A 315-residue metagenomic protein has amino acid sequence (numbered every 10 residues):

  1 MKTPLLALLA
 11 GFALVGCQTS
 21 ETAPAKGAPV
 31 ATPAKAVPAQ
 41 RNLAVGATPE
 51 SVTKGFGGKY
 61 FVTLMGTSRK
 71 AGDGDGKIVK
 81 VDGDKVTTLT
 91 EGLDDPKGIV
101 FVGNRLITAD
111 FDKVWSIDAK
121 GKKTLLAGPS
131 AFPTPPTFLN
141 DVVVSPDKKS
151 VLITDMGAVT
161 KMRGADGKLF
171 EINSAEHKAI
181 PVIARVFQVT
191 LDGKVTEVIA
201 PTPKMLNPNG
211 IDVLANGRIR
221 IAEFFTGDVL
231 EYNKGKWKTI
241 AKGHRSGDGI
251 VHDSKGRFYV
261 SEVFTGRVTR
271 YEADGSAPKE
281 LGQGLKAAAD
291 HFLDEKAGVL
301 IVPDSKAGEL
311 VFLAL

Functional and structural regions predicted by a protein language model:
L14-G16: C-terminal motif of bacterial Sec signal peptides marking the signal peptidase cleavage site
Q18-S20: Bacterial signal peptide processing site
V37-L43, K85-E91, K122-F132, K194-P201 (+2 more regions): A short beta-strand motif characteristic of beta-propeller blades
G46-G57, G72-D75, E91-F111, A131-S150 (+6 more regions): Beta-rich, blade/repeat-based domains predominating in secreted/periplasmic proteins but also intracellular
V62-D73, T154-P181: Short, conserved, GDST-rich strand-edge loop motifs in beta-rich repeat architectures
G66-K70, K113-V114, A158-K161, T226-D228 (+2 more regions): Short glycine/acidic-enriched loop and turn motifs that connect beta-strands
G74-V79, K113-W115, A184-F187, D228-L230 (+2 more regions): A short loop-to-beta-strand structural motif that recurs across blades of beta-propeller domains
V81-K85, I117-K122, T190-K194, Y232-K236 (+2 more regions): Short loop/turn segments that connect beta-strands within beta-propeller blades
